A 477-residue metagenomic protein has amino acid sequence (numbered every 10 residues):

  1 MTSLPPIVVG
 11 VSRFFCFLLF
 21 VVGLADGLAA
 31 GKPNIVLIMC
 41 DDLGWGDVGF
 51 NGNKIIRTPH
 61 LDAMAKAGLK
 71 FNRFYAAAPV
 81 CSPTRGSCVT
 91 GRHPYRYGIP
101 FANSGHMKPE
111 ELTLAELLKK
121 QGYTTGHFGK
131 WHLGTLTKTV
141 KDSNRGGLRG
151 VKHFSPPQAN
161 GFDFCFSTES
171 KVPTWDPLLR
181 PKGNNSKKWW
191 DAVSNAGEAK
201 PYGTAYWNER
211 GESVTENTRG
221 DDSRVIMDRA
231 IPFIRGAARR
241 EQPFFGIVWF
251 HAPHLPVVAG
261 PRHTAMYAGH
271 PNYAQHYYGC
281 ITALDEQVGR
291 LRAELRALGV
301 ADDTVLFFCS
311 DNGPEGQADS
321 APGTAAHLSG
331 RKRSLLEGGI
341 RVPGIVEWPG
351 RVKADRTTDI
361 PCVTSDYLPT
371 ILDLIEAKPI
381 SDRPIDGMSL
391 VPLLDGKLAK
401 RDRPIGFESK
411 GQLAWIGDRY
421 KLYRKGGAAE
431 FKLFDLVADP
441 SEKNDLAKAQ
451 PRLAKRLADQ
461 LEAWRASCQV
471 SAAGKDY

Functional and structural regions predicted by a protein language model:
M1-C16: Bacterial N-terminal signal peptides that target proteins for export
S12-D26: Bacterial N-terminal signal peptides
L28-K432, L436-A466, V470-Y477: Formylglycine-dependent sulfatase
